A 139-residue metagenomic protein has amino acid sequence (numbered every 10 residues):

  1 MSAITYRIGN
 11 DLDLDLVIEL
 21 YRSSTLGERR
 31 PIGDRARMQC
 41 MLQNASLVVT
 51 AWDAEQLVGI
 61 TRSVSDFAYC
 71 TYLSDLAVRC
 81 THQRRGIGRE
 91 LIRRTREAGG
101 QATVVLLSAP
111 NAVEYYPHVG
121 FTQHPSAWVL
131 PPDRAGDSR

Functional and structural regions predicted by a protein language model:
M1-R35, A127, D137-R139: Short amphipathic alpha-helix that is part of the acyltransferase structural core
G9, R79, A109: Residue-level recognition of the GNAT/N-acetyltransferase active site
P31-I32, A36-L76: A conserved beta-strand-loop-helix scaffold within acyl/acetyltransferase catalytic domains
V78, R84-E97: Conserved acetyl-CoA-binding loop-helix of GNAT-fold acetyltransferases
E97-P110: Conserved GNAT acetyl-CoA-binding A-motif
V105-L107, P117, T122-R139: Conserved catalytic-core motifs of GNAT/GCN5-like acyltransferases
